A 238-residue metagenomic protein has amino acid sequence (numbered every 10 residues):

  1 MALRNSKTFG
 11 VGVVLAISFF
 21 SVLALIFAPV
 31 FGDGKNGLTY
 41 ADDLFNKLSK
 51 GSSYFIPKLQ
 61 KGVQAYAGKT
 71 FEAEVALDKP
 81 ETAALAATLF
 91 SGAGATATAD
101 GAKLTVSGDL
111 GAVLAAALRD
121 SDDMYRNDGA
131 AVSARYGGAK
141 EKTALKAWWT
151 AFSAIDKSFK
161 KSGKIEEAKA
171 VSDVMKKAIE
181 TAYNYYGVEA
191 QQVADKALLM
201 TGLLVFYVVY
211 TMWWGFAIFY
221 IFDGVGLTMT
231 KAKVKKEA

Functional and structural regions predicted by a protein language model:
M1-Y40: Hydrophobic secretory-pathway targeting helix
A2-G10, D195-A238: Juxtamembrane interface at the cytosolic side of transmembrane helices
V14-L23, A73, A97, V106 (+1 more regions): Generic structural hydrophobic/aromatic packing signal, biased to beta-strands
I17-I26, G163, A190, V209 (+2 more regions): Soluble, non-membrane globular domain cores that form compact, hydrophobic packing and curved binding surfaces
F27-P57, Q191-K196: Alpha-helical transmembrane signal-anchor/signal-peptide segments
Y54-Y66: N-terminal export/targeting and maturation segments
V63-D173: Long, solvent-exposed extracytoplasmic domains/loops
D173-V209: Short, aromatic-rich amphipathic segments at membrane interfaces that lie adjacent to a transmembrane helix or signal
